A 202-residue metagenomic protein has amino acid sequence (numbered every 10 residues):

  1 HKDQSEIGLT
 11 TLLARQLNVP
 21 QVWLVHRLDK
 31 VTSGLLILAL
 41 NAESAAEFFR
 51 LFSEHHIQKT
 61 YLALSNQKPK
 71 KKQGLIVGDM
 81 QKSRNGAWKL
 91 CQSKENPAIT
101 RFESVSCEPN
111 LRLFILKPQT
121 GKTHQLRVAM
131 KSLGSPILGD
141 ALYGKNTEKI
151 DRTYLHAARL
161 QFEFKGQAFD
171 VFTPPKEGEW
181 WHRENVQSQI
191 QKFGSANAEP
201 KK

Functional and structural regions predicted by a protein language model:
H1-I99, E103-P109, Y154, P174-K202: RNA pseudouridine synthases
F48, K122-M130: Short beta-strand segments enriched for Tyr within beta-sheet-rich domains, predominantly fibronectin type III
A87-W88, R112, A168-F169: Hydrophobic residues embedded in beta-strands of well-ordered beta-sheets
C91-Q92, F114, L138-D140: Thr-Gly-centered strand-to-loop micro-motif
N110, F114-K117: Short histidine-centered loop motifs in beta-beta connectors
Q119-K122, E177: Short solvent-exposed strand/turn elements
R127-K202: Pseudouridine synthases involved in rRNA/tRNA modification
